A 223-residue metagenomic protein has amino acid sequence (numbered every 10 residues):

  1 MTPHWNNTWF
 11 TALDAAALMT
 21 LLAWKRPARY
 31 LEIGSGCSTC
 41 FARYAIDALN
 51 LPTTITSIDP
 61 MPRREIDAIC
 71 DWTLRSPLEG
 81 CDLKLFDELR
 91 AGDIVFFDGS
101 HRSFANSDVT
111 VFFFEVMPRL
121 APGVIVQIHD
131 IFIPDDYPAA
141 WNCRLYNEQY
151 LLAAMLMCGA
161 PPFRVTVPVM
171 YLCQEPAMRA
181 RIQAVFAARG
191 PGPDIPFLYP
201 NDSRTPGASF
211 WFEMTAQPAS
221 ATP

Functional and structural regions predicted by a protein language model:
M1-K25: Class I SAM-dependent methyltransferase Rossmann-like catalytic core, especially the SAM/SAH-binding loop
L22-T39: Proline-aspartate-enriched helix->loop->beta-strand connector
G36, M61, S100-H101, F132: Catalytic metal-binding/acid-base residues of hydrolase active sites
C37-L49: Conserved SAM-binding loop of SAM-dependent methyltransferases across substrates and taxa, primarily the Class I
L49-N50, D87-R90, V116-P122: Short, conserved loop/helix-junction motifs that constitute active-site signature segments in enzyme catalytic cores
T53-D59: Conserved SAM-binding motif I beta-strand of class I
P60-F96, F104: S-adenosyl-L-methionine
H101-P193, F197-T215: C-terminal substrate-binding/active-site "lid" region of AdoMet-derived donor-dependent transferases
